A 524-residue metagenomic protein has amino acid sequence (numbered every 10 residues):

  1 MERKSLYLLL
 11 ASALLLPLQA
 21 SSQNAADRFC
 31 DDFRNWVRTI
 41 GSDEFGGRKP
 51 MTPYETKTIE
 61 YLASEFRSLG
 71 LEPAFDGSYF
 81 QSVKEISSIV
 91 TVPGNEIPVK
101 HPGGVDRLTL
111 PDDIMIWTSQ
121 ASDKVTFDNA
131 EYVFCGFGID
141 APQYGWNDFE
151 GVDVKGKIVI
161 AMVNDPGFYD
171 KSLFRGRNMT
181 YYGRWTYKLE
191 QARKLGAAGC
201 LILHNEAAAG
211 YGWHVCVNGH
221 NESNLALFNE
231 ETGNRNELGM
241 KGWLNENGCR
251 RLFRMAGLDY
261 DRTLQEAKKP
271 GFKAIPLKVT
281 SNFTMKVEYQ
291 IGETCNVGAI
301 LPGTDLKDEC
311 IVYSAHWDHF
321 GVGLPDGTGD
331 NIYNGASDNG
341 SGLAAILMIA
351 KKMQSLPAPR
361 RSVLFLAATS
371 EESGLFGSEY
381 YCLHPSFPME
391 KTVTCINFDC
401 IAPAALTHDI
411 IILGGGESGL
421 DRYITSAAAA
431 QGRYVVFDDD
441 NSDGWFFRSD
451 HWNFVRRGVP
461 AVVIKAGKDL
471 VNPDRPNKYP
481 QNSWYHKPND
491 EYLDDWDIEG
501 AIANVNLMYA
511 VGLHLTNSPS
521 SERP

Functional and structural regions predicted by a protein language model:
L8-P17: Bacterial N-terminal signal peptides
D27-P53, K57, L69, F75 (+5 more regions): N-terminal capping segment at the start of a domain
G46-K171, G419: Noncatalytic luminal/extracellular "stalk/propeptide" segments of secretory-pathway proteins
H101-G104, M115-G151, G233-G335, M348-K351 (+2 more regions): Soluble metallo-hydrolase cores and metallopeptidase-like ectodomains found primarily in the secretory/periplasmic
L108-D112, K124-V125, E150, N229-Y260 (+3 more regions): Metal-dependent peptidase/peptidase-like ectodomains
L110-T232, C310, N331-N334, D338 (+1 more regions): Extracellular/luminal Protease-associated
R177, Y181-G183, Y187, A207-A208 (+2 more regions): Acidic/histidine-rich catalytic neighborhood of metal-dependent amide-processing enzymes
R193, G199, H204, R262 (+3 more regions): Active-site-adjacent substrate-binding region of metalloamidase/peptidase-like peptide-processing proteins
